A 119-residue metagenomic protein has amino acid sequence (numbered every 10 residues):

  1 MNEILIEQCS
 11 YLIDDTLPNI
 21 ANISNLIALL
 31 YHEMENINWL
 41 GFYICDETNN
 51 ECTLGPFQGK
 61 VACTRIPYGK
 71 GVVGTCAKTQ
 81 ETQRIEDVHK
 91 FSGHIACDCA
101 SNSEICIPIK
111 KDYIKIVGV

Functional and structural regions predicted by a protein language model:
M1-P56: Intrinsically disordered, low-complexity terminal regulatory regions
P18-N22, Y68, S101: A generic structural signal for residues located within well-ordered alpha-helices of large catalytic or ligand-binding
M34, A96-S101: Short loop/turn motifs at secondary-structure junctions and domain boundaries
C45-C97: Regulatory sensory and allosteric helical modules in signal-transduction proteins and certain transcription factors
N50, N102, K115: Conserved catalytic motifs of the protein kinase core domain
S103-K111: A short, aliphatic-rich beta-strand micro-motif
Y113-V119: Sensory beta-strand/linker motifs that couple input domains to effectors
